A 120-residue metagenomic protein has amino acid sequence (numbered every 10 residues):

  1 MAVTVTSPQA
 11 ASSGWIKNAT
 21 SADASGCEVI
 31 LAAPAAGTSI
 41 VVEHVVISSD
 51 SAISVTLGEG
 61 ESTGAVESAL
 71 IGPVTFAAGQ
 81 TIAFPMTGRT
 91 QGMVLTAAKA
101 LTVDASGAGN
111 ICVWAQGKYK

Functional and structural regions predicted by a protein language model:
A2-S39, H44, S62, E67 (+2 more regions): C-terminal interaction-tip segments
S25, G72-T81: Polar/charged alpha-helical tracts
A32, I71-T75, T90-G92: Beta-strand-rich interaction surfaces with strong enrichment in secreted/lumenal proteins
I47-A52, S106: Short solvent-exposed strand-capping/beta-turn motif centered on an Asx-Ser/Thr pair
D50-V74: Short, surface-exposed beta-strand/strand-loop-strand elements in extracellular ectodomains
A77-A100, Q116: Beta-sandwich interaction modules
